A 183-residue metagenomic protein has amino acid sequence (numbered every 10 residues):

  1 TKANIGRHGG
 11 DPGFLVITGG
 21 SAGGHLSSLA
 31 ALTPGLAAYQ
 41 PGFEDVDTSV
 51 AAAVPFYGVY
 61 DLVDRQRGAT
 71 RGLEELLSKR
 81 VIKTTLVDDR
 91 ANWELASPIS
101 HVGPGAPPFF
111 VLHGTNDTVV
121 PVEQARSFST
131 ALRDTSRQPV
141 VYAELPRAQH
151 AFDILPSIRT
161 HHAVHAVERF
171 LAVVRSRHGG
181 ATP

Functional and structural regions predicted by a protein language model:
T1-P183: Alpha/beta-hydrolase superfamily serine-hydrolase fold, recognizing
